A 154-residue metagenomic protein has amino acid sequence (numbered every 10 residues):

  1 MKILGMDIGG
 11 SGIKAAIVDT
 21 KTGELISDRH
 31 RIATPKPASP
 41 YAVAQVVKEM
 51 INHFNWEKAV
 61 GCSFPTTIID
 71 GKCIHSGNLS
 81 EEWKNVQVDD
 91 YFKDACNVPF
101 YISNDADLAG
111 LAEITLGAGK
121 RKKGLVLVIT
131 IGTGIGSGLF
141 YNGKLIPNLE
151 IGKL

Functional and structural regions predicted by a protein language model:
K2, A16-T20, S27, A38-Y41 (+3 more regions): Glycine/GP-enriched mid-protein hinge/lid loop-to-helix segment characteristic of carbohydrate kinases
M6, K21-A33: Generic N-terminal amphipathic, Lys/Arg-enriched alpha-helix
S11: Conserved Rossmann-like nucleotide-cofactor binding loop
A15, I32, C62: Residue-level signal for inorganic ion chemistry
V18, H30-I32, I74, L79 (+1 more regions): Residue-level structural signal for beta-strand termini and adjacent loop
D28, P37-K48, N52, K58-V60 (+1 more regions): Glycine-rich phosphate-binding loop and adjoining helix at the ATP-binding site of ATP-dependent phosphoryl-transfer
